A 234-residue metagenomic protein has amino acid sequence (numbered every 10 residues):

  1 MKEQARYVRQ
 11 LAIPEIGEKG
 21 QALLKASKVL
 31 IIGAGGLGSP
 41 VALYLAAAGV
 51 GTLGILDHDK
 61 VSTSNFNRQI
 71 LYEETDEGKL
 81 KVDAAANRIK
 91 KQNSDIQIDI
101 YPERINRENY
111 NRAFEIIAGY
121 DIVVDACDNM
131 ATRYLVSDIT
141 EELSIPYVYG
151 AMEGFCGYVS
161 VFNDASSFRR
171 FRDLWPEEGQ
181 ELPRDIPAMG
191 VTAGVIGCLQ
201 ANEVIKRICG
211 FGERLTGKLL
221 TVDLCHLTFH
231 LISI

Functional and structural regions predicted by a protein language model:
M1-I234: Adenine nucleotide-associated cytosolic modules
